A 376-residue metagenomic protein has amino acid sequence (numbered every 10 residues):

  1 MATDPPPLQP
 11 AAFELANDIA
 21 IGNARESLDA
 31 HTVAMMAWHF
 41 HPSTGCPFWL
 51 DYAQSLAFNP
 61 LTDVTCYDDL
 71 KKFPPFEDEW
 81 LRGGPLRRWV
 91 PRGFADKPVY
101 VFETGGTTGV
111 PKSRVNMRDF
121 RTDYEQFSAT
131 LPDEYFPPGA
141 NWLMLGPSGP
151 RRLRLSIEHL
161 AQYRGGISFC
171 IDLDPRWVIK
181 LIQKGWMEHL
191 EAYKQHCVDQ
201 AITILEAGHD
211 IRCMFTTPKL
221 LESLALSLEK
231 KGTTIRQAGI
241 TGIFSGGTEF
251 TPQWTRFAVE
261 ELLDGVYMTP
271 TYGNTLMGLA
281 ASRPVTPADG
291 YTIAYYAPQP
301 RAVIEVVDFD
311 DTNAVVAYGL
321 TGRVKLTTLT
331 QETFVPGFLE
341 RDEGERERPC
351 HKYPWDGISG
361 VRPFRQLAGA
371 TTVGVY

Functional and structural regions predicted by a protein language model:
M1-E103, G109-N141, G146-P150, Y163 (+5 more regions): Nucleotide 5′-phosphate-binding alpha/beta core
A2-W38, Q162-Y376: Active-site glycine/GP-rich loop and adjacent strand/helix microenvironment that borders small-molecule binding pockets
G45, G105-G109, R154, G246 (+2 more regions): Glycine-centered flexibility sites
L50, E158, T255-R256: Short glycine-/small-residue-rich flexible loop motifs, especially phosphate/cofactor-binding loops
S113, L153-R154, G337: Alpha-helix N-cap/helix-start motif
R151-A161: Short flanking/linker segments adjacent to small metal-binding domains or redox-active Cys/His motifs
